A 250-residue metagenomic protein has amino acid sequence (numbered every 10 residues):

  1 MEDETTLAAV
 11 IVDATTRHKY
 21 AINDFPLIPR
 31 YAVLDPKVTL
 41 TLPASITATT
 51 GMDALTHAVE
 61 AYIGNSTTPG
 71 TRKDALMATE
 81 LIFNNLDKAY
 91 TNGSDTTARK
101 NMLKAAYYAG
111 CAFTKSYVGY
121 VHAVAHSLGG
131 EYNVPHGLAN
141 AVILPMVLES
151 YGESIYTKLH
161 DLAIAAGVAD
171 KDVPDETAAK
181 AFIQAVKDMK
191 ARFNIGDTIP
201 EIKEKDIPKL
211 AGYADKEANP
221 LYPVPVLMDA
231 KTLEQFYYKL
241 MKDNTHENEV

Functional and structural regions predicted by a protein language model:
M1, S45, T49-D53, N65-E80 (+10 more regions): Electropositive phosphate-/nucleotide-binding environments in soluble metabolic enzymes
M1, V38, P145-E149: Acidic, glycine-rich active-site loops and adjacent beta-strand->loop/helix elements that engage anionic groups
T5-S116: Carboxylate- and glycine-rich phosphate/diphosphate-binding segment that chelates Mg2+/Mn2+
I11, Y20-I22, L162, I199 (+1 more regions): Short clusters of hydrophobic/aromatic residues that line enzyme substrate/ligand-binding pockets
L55-V59, M102-G110, V124, L144 (+4 more regions): Short alpha-helical scaffolding segments that buttress acidic/His motifs in well-ordered protein cores
S116-A181, K187: C-terminal catalytic subdomain
L159, A169-V250: C-terminal charged capping/lid subdomain of soluble metabolic enzymes
